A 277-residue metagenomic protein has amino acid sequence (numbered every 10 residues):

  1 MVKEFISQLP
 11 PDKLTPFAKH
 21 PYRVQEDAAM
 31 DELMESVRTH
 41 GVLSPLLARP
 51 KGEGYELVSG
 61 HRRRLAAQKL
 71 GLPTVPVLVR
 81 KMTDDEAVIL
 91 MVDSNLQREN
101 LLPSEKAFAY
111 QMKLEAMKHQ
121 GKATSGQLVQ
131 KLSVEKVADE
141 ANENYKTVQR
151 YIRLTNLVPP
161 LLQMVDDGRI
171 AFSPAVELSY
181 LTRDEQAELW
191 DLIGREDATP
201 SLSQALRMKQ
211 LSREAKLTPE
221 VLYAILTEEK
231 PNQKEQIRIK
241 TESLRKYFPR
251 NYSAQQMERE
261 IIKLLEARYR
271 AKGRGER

Functional and structural regions predicted by a protein language model:
M1-K81, E86-N100, K272-R277: Short, charged/polar connector segments at secondary-structure boundaries
Y22-V24, L65-N156, Y180: Amphipathic, charge-rich alpha-helical segments that serve as recognition/docking helices
L114, Y145-K263: Amphipathic alpha-helical extensions and coiled-coil-like segments
Q256-E276: Conserved TIR/SEFIR loop-to-helix hotspot centered on a Trp-containing motif with a nearby acidic residue
